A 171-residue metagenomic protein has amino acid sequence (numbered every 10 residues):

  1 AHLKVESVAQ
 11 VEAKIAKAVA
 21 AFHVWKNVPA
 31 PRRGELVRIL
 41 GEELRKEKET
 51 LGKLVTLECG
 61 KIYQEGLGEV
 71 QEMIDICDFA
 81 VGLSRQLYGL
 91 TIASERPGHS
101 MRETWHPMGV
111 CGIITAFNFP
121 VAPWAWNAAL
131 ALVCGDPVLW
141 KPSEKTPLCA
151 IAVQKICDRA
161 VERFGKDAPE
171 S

Functional and structural regions predicted by a protein language model:
A1-H99: N-terminal Rossmann-like NAD(P)+-binding subdomain of aldehyde/semialdehyde dehydrogenases
G89-S171: Rossmann-like NAD(P) dinucleotide-binding subdomain of oxidoreductase/dehydrogenase enzymes
